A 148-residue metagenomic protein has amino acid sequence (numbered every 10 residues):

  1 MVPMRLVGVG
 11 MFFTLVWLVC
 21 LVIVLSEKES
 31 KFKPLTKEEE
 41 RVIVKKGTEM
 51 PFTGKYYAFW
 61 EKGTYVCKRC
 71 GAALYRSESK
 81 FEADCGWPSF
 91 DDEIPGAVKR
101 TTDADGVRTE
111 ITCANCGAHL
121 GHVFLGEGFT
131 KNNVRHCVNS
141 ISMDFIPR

Functional and structural regions predicted by a protein language model:
V2-F13: Bacterial N-terminal signal peptides that target proteins for export
F13-S30: Bacterial Sec-dependent signal peptides at the C-terminal "C-region" and cleavage site
K28-V66, A72-R148: A short Gly-Trp-Pro
